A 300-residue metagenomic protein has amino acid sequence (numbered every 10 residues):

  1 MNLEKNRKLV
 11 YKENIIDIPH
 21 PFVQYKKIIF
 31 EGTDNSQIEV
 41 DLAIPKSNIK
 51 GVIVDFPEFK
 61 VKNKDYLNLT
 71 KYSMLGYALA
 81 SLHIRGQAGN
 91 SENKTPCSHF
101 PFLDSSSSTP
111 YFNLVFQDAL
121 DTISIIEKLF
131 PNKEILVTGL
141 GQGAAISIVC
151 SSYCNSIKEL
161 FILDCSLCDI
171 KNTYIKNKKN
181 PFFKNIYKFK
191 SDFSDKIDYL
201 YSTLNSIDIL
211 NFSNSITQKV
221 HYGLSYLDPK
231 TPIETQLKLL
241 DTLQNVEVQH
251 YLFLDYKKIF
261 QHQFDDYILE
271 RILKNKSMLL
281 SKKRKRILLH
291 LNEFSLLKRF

Functional and structural regions predicted by a protein language model:
E4-S47: N-terminal cap/lid segment of alpha/beta-hydrolase-fold proteins
V40, I49-E58: Short beta-strand element of the alpha/beta-hydrolase
T70-K71, A78-Q117: Cap/lid segment of the alpha/beta-hydrolase catalytic domain
F130-G141: Alpha/beta-hydrolase fold nucleophile elbow
V149-F193: Hydrolase active-site cap/lid region
I216, Y222-L224: Short beta-strand/loop motif that positions the catalytic acidic residue of the alpha/beta-hydrolase fold
P229-T235: Conserved alpha/beta-hydrolase "acid-adjacent" motif
L237-F300: C-terminal catalytic histidine-bearing segment of alpha/beta-hydrolase fold enzymes
